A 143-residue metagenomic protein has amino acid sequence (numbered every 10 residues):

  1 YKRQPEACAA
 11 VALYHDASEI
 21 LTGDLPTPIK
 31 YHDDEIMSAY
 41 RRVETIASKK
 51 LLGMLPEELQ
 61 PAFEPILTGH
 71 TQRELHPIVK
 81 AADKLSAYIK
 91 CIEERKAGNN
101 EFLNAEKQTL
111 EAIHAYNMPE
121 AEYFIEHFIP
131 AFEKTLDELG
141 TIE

Functional and structural regions predicted by a protein language model:
K2-E143: Alpha-helical, largely C-terminal catalytic domains that coordinate divalent metal ions via clustered Asp/Glu/His
